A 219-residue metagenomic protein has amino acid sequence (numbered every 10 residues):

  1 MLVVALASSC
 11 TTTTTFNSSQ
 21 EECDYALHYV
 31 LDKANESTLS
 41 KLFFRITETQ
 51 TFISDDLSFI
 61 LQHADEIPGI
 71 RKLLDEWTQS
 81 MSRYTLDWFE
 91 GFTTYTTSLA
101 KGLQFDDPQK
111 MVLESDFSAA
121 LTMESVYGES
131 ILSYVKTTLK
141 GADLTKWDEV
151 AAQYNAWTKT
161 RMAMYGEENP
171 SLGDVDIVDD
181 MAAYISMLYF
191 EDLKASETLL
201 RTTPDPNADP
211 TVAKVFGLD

Functional and structural regions predicted by a protein language model:
M1-V3: Sec-dependent signal peptide recognition, specifically the positively charged N-region followed immediately by
L6-S9: C-terminal motif of bacterial Sec signal peptides marking the signal peptidase cleavage site
T12-D24, L113, E197-L200, K214-D219: Non-transmembrane, aqueous-exposed alpha-helical and coiled segments at domain scale
T13-F92: N-terminal Sec/ER secretory leader and immediately downstream segment of secreted/extracellular precursors
A26, V30, A34-T38, Q104 (+4 more regions): Solvent-exposed aromatic/hydrophobic patches embedded in short alpha-helical segments
T78-T145: Mid-length scaffold segments of soluble, non-membrane domains
Y134-A182: An amphipathic alpha-helical core segment
V178-D219: A cross-kingdom marker for long, charged
